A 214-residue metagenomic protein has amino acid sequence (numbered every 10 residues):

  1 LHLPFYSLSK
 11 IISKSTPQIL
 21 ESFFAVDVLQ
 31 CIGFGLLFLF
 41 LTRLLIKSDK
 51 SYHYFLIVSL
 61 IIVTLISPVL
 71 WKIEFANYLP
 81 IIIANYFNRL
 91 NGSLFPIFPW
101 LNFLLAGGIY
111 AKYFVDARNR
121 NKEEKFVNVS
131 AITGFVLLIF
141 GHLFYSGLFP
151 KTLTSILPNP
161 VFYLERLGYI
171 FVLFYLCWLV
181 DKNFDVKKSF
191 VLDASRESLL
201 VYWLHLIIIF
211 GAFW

Functional and structural regions predicted by a protein language model:
L1-W214: Alpha-helical transmembrane segments and their immediate juxtamembrane cytosolic regions
